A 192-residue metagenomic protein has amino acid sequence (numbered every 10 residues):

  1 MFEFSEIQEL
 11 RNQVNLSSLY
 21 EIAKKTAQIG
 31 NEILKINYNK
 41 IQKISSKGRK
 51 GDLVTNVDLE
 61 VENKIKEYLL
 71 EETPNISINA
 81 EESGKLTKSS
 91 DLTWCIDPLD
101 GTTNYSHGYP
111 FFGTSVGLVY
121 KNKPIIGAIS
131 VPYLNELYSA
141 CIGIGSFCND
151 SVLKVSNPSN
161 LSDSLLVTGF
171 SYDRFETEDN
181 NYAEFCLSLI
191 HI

Functional and structural regions predicted by a protein language model:
M1-L99, A183: N-terminal subdomain of lithium-sensitive/metallo-dependent phosphomonoesterases centered on the IMPase/IPPase/PAP
S90, Y105, E176-E178: Short glycine-/acidic-enriched loop or helix-start segments at secondary-structure transitions that form or flank
S90-W94, T114, I125: Short loop/turn microsegments at loop-to-beta-strand junctions
Y109-G113: Conserved structural elements of the adenylate-forming
G117-I190: Acidic beta-strand-loop-alpha-helix segment within the catalytic core of divalent metal-dependent phosphate-processing
